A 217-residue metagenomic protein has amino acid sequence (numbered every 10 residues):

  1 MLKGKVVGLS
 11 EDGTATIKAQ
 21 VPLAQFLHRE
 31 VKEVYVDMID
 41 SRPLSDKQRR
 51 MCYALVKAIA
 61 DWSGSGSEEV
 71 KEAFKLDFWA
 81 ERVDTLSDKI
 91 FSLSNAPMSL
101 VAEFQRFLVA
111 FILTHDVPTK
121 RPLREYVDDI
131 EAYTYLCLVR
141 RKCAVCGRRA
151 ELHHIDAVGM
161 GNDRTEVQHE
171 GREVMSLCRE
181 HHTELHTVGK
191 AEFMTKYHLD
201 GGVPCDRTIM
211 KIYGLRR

Functional and structural regions predicted by a protein language model:
M1-Y35, D40-P43: Generic N-terminal amphipathic/basic segments
Q25-E81: The feature represents the first ordered module of a protein
V70-R121: Charged, alpha-helical interface segments at or near domain boundaries
R121-Y133, D156-R164: Short Cys/His-rich Zn2+-coordinating modules
D128-I155, E180: Short cysteine-rich loop/turn motifs with clustered Cys
K142-V174, K190-A191: Histidine-centered nuclease catalytic patch
E173-E180, P204-R217: Short Fe-S-cluster ligation motifs
V174-T195: Short Cys/His-centered divalent metal-binding micro-motifs
